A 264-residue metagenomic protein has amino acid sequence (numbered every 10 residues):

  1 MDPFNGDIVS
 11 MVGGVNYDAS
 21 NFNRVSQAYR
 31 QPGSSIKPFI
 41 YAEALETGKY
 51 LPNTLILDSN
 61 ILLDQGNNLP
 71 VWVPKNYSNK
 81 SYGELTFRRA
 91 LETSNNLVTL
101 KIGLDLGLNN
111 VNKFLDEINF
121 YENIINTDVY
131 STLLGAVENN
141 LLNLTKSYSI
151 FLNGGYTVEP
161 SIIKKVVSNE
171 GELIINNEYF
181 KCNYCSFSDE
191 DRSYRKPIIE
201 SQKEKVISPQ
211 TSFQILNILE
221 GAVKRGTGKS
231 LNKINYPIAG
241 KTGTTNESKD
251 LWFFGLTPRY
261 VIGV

Functional and structural regions predicted by a protein language model:
M1-I36, Y50-T54, N109-D116, D128-V129 (+1 more regions): Periplasmic/cell-envelope proteins involved in peptidoglycan metabolism and beta-lactam response
D2, M11, Y17-V25, I36 (+3 more regions): A penicillin-recognizing enzyme superfamily signal
Y17, L45, P52, N119-I124 (+1 more regions): Proteins synthesized as precursors that undergo proteolytic processing into mature forms
Q27-E84, E159-Y179: Short, glycine/proline-biased beta-turn/loop segments that scaffold the active-site neighborhood
R30, L100, Y121, L133-L134 (+2 more regions): Generic recognition of flexible, low-complexity loop/linker segments
Q31, F39, L51, T86 (+7 more regions): Extracytoplasmic/secreted proteins, especially bacterial periplasmic and envelope-associated proteins
L51-P52, E122, V158, N246: Residue-level detector of short coil/turn "hinge" positions at structural boundaries
I56-I61, K75-E122, N126-N153, G221: Active-site-adjacent helix/loop patches that line small-molecule binding or acyl-intermediate pockets
